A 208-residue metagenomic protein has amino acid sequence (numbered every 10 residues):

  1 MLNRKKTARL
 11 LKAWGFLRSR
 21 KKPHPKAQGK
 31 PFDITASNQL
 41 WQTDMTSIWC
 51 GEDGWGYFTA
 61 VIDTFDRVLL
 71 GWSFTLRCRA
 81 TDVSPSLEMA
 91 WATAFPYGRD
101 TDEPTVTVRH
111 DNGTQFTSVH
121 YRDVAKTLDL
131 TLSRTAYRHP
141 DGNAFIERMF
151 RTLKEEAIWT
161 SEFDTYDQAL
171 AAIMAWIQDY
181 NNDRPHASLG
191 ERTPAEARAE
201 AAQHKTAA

Functional and structural regions predicted by a protein language model:
M1-A208: Charged DNA-binding/catalytic regions of mobile-element recombinases
